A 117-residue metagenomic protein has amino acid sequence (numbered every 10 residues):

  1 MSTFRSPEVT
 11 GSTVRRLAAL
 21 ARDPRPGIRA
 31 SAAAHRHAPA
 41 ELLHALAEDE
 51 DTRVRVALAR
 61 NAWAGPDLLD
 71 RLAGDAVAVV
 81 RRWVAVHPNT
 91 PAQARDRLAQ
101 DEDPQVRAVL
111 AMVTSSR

Functional and structural regions predicted by a protein language model:
M1-R117: Alpha-helical scaffold segments
